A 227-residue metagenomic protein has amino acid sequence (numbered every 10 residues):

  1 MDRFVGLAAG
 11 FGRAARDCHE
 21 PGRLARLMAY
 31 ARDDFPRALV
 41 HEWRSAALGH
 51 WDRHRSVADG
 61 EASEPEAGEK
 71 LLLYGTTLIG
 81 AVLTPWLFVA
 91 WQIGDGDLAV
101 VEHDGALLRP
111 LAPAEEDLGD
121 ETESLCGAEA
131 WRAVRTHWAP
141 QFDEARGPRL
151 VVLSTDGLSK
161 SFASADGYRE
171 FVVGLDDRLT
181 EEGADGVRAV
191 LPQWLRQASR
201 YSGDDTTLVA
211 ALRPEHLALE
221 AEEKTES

Functional and structural regions predicted by a protein language model:
M1-S227: PP2C/PPM-type serine/threonine phosphatase catalytic domain
